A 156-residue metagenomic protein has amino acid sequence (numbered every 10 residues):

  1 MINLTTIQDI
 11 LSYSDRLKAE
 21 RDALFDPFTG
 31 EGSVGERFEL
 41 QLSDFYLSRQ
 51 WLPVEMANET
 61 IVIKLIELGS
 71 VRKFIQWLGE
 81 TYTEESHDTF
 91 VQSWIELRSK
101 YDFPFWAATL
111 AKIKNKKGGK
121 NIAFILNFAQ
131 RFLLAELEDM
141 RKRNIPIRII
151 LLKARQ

Functional and structural regions predicted by a protein language model:
I2-Q156: Phosphate/NTP-binding elements of NTP-utilizing enzymes
